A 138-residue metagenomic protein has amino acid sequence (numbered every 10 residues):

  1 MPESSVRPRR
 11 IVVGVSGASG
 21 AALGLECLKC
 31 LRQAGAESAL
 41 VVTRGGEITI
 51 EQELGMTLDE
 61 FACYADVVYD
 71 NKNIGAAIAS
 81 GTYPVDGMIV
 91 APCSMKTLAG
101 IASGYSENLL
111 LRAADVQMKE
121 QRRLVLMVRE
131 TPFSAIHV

Functional and structural regions predicted by a protein language model:
M1-V125, R129-V138: A cross-family phosphate/adenosyl-ligand binding-site feature
